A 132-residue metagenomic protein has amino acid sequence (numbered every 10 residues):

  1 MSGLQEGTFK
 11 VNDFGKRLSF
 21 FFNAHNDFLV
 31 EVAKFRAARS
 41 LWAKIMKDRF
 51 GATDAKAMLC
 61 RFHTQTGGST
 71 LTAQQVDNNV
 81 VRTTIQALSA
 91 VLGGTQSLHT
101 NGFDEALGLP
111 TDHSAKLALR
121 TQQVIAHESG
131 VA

Functional and structural regions predicted by a protein language model:
M1-F9, V81-A132: Mobile "lid/hinge" segments at catalytic clefts and subdomain interfaces of large enzymes
M1-V11, G15-N78: Gly/Pro-rich turn-and-neighbor structural signature
